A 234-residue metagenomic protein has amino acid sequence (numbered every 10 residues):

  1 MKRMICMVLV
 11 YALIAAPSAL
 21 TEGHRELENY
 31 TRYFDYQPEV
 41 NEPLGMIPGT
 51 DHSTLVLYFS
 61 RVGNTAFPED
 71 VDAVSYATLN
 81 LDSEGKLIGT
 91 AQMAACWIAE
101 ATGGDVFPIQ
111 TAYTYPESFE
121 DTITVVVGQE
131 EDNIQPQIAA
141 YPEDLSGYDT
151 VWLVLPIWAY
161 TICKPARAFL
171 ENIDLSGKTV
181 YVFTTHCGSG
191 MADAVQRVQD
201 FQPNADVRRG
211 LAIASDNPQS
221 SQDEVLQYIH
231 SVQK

Functional and structural regions predicted by a protein language model:
M1-N29: Gram-positive cell-envelope targeting signals
H24-Y148, Y160, H230, K234: N-terminal beta1-alpha1-beta2 submodule of the flavodoxin-like/Rossmannoid cofactor-binding fold
L55-L57, F107, W152, Y181-F183 (+1 more regions): Hydrophobic/aromatic beta-strand patches that form the interior of the parallel beta-sheet core in alpha/beta enzyme
F59-R61, T185, A212: Cofactor-binding loop segments of dinucleotide-utilizing enzymes, especially the Rossmann-like FAD- and NAD(P)+-binding
T78-I88, L153-P156, Y181-G188, A214-S215: Second-shell loop/turn segments in exported
I88, Q92, C96, C163 (+2 more regions): Short, surface-exposed alpha-helical segments at coil->helix boundaries
S118-P203: Helix-loop-strand module that forms the ligand-binding subsite of alpha/beta enzymes
D206-K234: Glycine-rich phosphate/pyrophosphate-binding loop and the adjoining helix
